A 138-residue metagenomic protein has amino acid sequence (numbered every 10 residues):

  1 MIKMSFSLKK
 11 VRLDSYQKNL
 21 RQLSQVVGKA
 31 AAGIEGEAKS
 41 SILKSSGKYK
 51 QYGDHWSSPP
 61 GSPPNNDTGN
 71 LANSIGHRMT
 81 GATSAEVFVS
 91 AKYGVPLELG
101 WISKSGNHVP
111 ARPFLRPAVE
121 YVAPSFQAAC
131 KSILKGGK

Functional and structural regions predicted by a protein language model:
M1-K138: Short, Lys/Arg-rich flexible segments
